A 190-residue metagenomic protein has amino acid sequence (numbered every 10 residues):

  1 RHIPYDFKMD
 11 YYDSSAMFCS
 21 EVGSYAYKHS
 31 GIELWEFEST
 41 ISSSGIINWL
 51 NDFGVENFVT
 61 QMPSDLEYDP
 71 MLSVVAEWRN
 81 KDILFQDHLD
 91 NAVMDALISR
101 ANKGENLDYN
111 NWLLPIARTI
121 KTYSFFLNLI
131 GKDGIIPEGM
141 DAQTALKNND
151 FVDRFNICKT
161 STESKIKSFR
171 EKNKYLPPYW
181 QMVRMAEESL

Functional and structural regions predicted by a protein language model:
R1-L190: Cysteine-nucleophile amide-bond enzymes
